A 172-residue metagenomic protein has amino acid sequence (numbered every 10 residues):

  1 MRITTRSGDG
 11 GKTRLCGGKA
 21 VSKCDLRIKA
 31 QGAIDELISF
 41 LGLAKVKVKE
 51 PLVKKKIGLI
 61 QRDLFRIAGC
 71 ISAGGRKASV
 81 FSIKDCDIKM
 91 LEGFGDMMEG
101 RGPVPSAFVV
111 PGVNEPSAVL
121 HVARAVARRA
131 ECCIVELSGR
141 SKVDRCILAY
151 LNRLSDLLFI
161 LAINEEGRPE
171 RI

Functional and structural regions predicted by a protein language model:
M1-I172: Phosphate/pyrophosphate-binding loop motifs in nucleotide- or prenyl diphosphate-using proteins
